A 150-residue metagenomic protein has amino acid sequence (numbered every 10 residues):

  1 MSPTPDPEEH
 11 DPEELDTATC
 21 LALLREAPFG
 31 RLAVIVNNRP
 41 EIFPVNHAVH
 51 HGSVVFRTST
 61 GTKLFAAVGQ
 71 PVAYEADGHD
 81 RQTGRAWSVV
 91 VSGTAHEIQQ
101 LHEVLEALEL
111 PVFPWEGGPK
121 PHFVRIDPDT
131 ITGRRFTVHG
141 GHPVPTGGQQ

Functional and structural regions predicted by a protein language model:
M1-L24, P145: Extreme N-terminal tail/first-helix region
L21, V54, Y74: Anion-coordinating catalytic cores for phosphoryl-, nucleotidyl-, and glycosidic chemistry
A27-S59: Short beta-strand segments
N38, T62-L64, G140: Short, surface-exposed beta-strand-loop junctions and turns on beta-sheet-rich folds
S53-V55, R125, T132: General beta-strand recognition
T60-F123, P128-T130: Short, structured beta-strand-loop surface elements
R135-Q150: Short, charged, intrinsically disordered terminal tails
